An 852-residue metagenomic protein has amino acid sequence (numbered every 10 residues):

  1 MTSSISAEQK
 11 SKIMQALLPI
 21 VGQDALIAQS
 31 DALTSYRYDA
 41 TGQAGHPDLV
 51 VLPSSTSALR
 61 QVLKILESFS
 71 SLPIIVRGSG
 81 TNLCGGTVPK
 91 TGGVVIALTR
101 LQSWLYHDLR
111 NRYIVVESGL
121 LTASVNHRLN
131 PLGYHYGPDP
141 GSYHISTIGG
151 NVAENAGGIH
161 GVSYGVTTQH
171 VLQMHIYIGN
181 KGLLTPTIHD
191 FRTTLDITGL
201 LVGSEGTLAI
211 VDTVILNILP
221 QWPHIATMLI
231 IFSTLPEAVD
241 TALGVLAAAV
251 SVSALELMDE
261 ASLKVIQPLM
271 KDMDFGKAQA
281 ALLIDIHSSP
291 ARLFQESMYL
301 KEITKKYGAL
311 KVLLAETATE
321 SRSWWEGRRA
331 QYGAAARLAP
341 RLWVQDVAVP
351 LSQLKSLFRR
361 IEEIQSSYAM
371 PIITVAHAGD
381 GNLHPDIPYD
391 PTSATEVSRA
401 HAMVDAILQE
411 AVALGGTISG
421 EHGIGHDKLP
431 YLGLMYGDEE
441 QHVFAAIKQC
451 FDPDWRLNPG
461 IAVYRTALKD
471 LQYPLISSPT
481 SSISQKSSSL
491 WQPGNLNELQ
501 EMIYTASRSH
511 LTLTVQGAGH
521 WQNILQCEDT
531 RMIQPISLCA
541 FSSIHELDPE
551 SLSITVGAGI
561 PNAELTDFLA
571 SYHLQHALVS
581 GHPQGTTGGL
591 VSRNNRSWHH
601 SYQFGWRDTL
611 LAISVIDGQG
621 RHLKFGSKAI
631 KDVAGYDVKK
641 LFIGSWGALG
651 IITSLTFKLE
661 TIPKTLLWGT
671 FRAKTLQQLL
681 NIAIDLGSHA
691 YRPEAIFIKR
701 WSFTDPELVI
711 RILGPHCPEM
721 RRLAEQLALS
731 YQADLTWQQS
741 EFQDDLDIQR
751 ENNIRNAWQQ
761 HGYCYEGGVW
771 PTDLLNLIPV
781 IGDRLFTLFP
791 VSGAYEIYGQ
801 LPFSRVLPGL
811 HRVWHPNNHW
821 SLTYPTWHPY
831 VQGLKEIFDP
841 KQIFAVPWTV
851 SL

Functional and structural regions predicted by a protein language model:
T2-E8, K12-Q15, V21-Q23, A40-L49 (+12 more regions): Conserved glycine-rich FAD pyrophosphate-binding loop
D24-L26, D48-V50, S71-I75, G93-V95 (+32 more regions): Structural motif
A58-Q61, S124, E237-D240, P290-M298 (+8 more regions): Short, conserved charged micro-motifs
C84, V94-L98, T207-T213, I286 (+7 more regions): Short, acidic (Asp/Glu-rich) active-site segment that either coordinates a divalent metal cofactor
S103-R110, I114-E256, L457-N458, V463 (+4 more regions): FAD-binding subdomain of flavoenzyme oxidoreductases
L109, C527-M532, S537-G557, N562: A phosphate-binding glycine/aspartate-rich beta-alpha loop in the early core of alpha/beta enzymes
K277-T304, I682-W737: A conserved active-site cap/scaffold subdomain adjacent to cofactor or substrate pockets
